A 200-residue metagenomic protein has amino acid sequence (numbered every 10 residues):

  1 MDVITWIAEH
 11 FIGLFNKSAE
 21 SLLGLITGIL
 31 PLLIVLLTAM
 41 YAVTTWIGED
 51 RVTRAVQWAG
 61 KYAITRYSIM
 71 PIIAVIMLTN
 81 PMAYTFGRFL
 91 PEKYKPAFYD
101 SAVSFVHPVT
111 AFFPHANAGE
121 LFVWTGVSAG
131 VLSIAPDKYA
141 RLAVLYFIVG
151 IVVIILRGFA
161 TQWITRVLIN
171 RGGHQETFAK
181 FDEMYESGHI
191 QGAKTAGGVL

Functional and structural regions predicted by a protein language model:
M1-F15: Short, membrane-interfacial amphipathic segments enriched in basic
I12-L23, P136-D137: Membrane-interface helix termini and inter-helical loops of multi-pass transporters
S21-A42: Core transmembrane alpha-helical segments of multi-pass membrane transporters/permeases
L36-A59, L168-I169: Membrane-interface helix-loop junction between the first two transmembrane segments
W58-S68, A97-V106, H174-Y185: Juxtamembrane inter-helical linkers in multi-pass membrane proteins
A59-G87: Hydrophobic alpha-helical transmembrane segments of multi-pass integral membrane proteins, predominantly secondary
N80-T110, V127-G130: Hydrophobic transmembrane alpha-helices that form the pore/transport pathway of multi-pass ion and small-solute
F112-L200: Glycine-rich, aromatic-bearing surface loops/beta-hairpins
